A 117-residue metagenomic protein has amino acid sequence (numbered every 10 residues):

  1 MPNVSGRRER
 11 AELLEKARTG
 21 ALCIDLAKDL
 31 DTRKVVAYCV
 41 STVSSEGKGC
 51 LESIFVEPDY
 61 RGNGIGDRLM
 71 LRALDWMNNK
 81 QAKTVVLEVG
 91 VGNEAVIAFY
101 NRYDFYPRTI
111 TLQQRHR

Functional and structural regions predicted by a protein language model:
M1-K48, E52, E57, M70 (+1 more regions): Acetyl-CoA-dependent GNAT
G20, K80-Q81: A structural signal for short coil/turn segments at secondary-structure junctions
K48, T84-V86: Structural preference for beta-strand elements that scaffold enzyme active sites
V56, G62-D75, N79, E94 (+2 more regions): Conserved acetyl-CoA-binding loop-helix of GNAT-fold acetyltransferases
P58, V86-V96, Q113-R117: Conserved beta-strand-loop-alpha-helix junction that forms the acyl-donor binding cleft
K83, Y106: Short acidic/polar active-site loop segments enriched in Thr and Asp
